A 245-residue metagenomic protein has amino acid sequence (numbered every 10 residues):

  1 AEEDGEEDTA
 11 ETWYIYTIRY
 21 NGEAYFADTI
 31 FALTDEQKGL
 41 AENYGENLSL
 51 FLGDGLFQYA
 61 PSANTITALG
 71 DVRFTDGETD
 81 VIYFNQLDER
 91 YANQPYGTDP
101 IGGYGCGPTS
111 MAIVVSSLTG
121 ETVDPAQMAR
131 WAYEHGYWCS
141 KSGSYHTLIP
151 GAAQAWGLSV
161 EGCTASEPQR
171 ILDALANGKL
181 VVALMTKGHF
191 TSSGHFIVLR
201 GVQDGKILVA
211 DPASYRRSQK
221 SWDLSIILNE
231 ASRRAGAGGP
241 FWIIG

Functional and structural regions predicted by a protein language model:
E2, A10-S49, L56, I149 (+1 more regions): Catalytic and binding regions of secreted/periplasmic enzymes and modules that target cell-wall glycans
E6, L33-W138, S221: Active-site-adjacent structural segments surrounding the nucleophilic cysteine of cysteine proteases and isopeptidases
A10-W13, D99-P108, E121, P125 (+4 more regions): Solvent-exposed, acidic/flexible segments
G22-Y25, E89-Y91, I113, T122 (+5 more regions): Solvent-exposed loop/turn segments at secondary-structure junctions within structured extracellular/periplasmic domains
F57-N64, G70-T79, F84, V202-G245: Noncatalytic regulatory segments and standalone regulatory/sensor domains
W131-A165: Mid-length scaffold segments of soluble, non-membrane domains
S159-S214, L228, W242-I244: Active-site-adjacent substructure of cysteine-protease-like catalytic cores
